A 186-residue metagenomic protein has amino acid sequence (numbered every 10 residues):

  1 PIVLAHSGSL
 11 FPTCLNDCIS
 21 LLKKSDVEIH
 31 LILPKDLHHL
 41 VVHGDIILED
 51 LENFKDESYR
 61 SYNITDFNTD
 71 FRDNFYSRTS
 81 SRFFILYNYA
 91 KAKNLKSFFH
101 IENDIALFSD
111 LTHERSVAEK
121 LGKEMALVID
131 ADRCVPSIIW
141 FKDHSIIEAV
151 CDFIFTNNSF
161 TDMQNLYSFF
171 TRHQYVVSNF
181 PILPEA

Functional and structural regions predicted by a protein language model:
P1-D66, K91, S145, A149: N-terminal anchoring/stem segment of glycosyltransferases
K23-E28, N88-F99, E119-L121, D143-I147 (+1 more regions): Secondary-structure boundary elements
H38-V41, L107-D110, R115-S116, C134-P136: Short catalytic/ligand-binding loop motif for oxyanion handling, primarily in non-cytosolic enzymes, centered on
T69-F75: Surface-exposed cleft-lining segments at the edges of enzyme active sites
Y76-F83, S159-Q164: Conserved glycosyltransferase catalytic-site signature
R78-M125: GT-A fold catalytic core of metal-dependent nucleotide-sugar glycosyltransferases, centered on the diacidic
K123-D143: Short beta-strand-to-loop element that shapes/binds the nucleotide-sugar donor at the catalytic cleft/hinge
I147-A186: Catalytic core and acceptor-binding pocket of nucleotide-sugar-dependent glycosyltransferases
